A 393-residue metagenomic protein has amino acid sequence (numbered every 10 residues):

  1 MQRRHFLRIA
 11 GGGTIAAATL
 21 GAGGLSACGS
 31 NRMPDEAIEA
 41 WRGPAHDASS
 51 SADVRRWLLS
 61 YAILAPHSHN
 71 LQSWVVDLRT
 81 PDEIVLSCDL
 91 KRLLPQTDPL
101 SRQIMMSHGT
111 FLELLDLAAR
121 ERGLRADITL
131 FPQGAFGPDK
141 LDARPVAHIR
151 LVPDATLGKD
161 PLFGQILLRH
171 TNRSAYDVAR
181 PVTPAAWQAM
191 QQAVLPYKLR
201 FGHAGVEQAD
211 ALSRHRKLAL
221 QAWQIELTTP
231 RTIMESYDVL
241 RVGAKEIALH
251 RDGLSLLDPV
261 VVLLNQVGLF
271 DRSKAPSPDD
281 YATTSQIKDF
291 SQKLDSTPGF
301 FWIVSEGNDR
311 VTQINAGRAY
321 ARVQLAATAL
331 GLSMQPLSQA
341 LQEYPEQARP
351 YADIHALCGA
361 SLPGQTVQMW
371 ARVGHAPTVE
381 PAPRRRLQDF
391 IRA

Functional and structural regions predicted by a protein language model:
Q2-A393: Acidic, surface-exposed loops and disordered segments
